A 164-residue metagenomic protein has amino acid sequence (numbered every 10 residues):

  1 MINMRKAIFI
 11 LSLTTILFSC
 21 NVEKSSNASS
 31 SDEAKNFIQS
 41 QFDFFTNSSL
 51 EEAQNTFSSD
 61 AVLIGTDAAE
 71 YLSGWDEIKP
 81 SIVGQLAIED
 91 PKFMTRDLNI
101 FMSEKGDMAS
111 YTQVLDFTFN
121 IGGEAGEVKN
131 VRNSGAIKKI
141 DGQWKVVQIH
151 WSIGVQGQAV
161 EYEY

Functional and structural regions predicted by a protein language model:
M1-A7: Positively charged n-region of N-terminal signal peptides that target proteins for export
A7-L17: Sec-dependent N-terminal signal peptides
C20-E51, N55-T56, V160-Y164: Short, low-complexity N-terminal intrinsically disordered segments enriched in polar/charged residues
Q41, A53-Q54, A61, G74 (+3 more regions): Hydrophobic pocket/interface hotspot
V62-S73, L86-D90, E104: A short gly/proline-enriched turn/hairpin at secondary-structure junctions
D67, E104, Q113-F117, G135 (+1 more regions): A mature extracytoplasmic/lumenal domain signature
K79-G123: Surface-exposed, charged secondary-structure patches
N130-Q158: Short beta-strand edge/turn micro-motifs at domain boundaries
